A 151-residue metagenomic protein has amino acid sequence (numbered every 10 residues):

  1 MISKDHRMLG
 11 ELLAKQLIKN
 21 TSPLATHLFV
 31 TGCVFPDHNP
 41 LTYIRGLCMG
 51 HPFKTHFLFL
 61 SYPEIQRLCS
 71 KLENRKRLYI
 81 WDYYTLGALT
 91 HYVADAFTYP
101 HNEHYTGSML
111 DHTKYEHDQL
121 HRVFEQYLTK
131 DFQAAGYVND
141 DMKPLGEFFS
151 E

Functional and structural regions predicted by a protein language model:
M1-E151: N-terminal membrane-targeting hydrophobic helices
